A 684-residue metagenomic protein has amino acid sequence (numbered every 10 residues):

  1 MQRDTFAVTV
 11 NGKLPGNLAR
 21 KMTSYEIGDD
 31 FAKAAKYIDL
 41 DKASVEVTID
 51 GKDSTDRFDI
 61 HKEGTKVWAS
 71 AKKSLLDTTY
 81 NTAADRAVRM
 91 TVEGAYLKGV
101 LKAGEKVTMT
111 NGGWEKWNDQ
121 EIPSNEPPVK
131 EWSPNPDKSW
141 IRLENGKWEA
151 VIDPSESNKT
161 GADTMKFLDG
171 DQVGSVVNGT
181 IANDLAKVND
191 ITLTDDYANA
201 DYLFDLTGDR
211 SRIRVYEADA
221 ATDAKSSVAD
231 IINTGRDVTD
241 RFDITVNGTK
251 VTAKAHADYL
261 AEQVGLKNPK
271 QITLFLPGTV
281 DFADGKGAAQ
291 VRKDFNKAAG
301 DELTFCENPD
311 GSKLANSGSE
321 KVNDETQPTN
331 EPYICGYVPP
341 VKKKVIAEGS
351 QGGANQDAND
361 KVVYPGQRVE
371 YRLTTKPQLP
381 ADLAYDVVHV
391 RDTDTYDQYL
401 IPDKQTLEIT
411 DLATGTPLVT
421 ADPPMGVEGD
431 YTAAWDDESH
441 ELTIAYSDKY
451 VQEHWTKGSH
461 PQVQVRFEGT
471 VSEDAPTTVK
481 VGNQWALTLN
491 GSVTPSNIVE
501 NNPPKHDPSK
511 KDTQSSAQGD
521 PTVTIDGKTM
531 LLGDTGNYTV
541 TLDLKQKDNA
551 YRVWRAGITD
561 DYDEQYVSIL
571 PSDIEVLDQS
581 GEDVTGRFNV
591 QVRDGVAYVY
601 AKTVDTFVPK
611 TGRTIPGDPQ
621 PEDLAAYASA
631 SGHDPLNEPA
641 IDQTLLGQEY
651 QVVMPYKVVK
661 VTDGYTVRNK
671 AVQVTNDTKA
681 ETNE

Functional and structural regions predicted by a protein language model:
M1, L101-A103, V107-A162, R292-A358 (+5 more regions): Extracellular/luminal low-complexity Ser/Thr/Pro-rich, glycosylation-prone repeat/linker regions
Q2-S24, G161, M165-T192, V363-H389 (+2 more regions): Short beta-strand elements of extracellular/lumenal beta-sandwich folds
F6, V10-N11, V67-M109, W114 (+8 more regions): Low-complexity, intrinsically disordered segments enriched in Ser/Thr together with acidic residues
G12, A43-V45, N111-E115, G179 (+9 more regions): One face of beta-strands
G12-G16, F31-K33, G94-K98, E115-D119 (+12 more regions): Beta-strand elements of well-folded, non-transmembrane domains
A19-M22, R86, K116-W117, D184-V188 (+15 more regions): Long, low-complexity, polar and repeat-rich extracellular regions of very large Gram-negative surface proteins
K21-S74, N189-D258, Y385-Y446, V553-A625: A surface/secretory-pathway sequence property marking extracellular, secreted, or lumenal proteins enriched
S54, T78-T82, I141-F167, D219-T245 (+7 more regions): Surface-exposed intrinsically disordered loops and tails
